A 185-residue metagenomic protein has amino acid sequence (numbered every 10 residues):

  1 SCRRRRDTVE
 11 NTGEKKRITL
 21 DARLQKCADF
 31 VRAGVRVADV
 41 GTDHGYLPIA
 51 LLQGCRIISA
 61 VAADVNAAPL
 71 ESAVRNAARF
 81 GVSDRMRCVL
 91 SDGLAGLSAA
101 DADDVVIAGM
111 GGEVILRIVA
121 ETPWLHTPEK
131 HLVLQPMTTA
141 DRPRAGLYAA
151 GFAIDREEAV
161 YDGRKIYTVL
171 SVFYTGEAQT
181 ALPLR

Functional and structural regions predicted by a protein language model:
V9-V35, I49: S-adenosyl-L-methionine
K16-A22, D101, E113-R185: Class I S-adenosyl-L-methionine
G34-D43: Conserved class I S-adenosyl-L-methionine
H44-I57: Conserved SAM-binding loop of SAM-dependent methyltransferases across substrates and taxa, primarily the Class I
S59-D64: Conserved SAM-binding motif I beta-strand of class I
N66-A68: Conserved SAM/SAH-binding beta-strand->alpha-helix loop
E71-A100: S-adenosyl-L-methionine
A102-G109: Short SAM/SAH-binding signature in class I
